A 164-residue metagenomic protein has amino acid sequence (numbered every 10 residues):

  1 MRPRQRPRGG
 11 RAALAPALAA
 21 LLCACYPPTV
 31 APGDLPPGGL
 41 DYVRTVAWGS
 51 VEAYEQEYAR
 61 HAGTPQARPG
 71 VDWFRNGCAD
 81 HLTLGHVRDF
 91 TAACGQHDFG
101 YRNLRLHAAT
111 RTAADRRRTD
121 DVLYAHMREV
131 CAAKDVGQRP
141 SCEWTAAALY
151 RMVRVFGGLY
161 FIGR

Functional and structural regions predicted by a protein language model:
R2-L14, A24-R164: Extended terminal accessory/targeting regions
A17-A19: Hydrophobic helical h-region of N-terminal Sec-dependent signal peptides in bacterial secretory/periplasmic proteins
